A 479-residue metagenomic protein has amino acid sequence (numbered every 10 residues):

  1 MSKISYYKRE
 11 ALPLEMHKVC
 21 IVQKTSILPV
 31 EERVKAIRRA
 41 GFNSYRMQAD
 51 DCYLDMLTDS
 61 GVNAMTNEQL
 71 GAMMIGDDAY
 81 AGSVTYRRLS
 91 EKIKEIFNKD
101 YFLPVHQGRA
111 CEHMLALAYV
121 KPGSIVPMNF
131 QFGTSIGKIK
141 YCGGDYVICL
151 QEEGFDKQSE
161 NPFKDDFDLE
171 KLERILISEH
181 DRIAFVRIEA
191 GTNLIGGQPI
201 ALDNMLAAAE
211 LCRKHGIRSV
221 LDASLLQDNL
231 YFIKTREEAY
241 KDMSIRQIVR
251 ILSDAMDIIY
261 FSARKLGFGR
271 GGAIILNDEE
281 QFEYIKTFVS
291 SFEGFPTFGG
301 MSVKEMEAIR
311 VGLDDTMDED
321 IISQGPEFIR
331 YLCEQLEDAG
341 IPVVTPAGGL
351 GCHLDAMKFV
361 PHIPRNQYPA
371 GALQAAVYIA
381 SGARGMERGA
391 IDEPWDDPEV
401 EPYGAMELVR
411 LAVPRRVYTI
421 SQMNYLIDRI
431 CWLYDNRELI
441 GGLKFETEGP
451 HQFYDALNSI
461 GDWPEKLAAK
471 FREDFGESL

Functional and structural regions predicted by a protein language model:
S2-F42, R46-C52, M56-A64, Q69 (+3 more regions): Conserved PLP-enzyme active-site core in the AAT-like
N67-M74, A356: A short, surface-exposed helix-loop junction/capping segment
G76, Y260, R410-P414: Short glycine-rich or small-residue beta-strand-to-loop segments that form or flank ligand, phosphate, metal/Fe-S
R270, L350, E407-L411: Short amphipathic alpha-helical segments
L276-N277, L354-M357, V413-R415: Short beta-strand-to-loop capping motifs
E283, P361-P369, R416-Y425: Short, conserved charged micro-motifs
S302-A375, I379-A405, I440-G449, F471 (+1 more regions): Conserved small-domain helix->loop->beta segment predominantly found in fold-type I
D392, D396-L479: PLP-dependent enzyme catalytic core of the Aspartate aminotransferase-like
